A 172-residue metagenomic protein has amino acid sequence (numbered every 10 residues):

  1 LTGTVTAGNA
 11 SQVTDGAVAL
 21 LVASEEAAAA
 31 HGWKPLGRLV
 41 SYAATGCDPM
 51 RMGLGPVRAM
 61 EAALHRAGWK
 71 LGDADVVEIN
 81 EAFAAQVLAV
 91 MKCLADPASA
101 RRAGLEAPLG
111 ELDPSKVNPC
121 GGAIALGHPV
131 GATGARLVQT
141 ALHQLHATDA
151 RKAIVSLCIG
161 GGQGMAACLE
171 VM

Functional and structural regions predicted by a protein language model:
L1-M172: Claisen-condensing/thiolase-fold acyl-transfer catalytic domains that form or cleave C-C bonds in fatty acid
